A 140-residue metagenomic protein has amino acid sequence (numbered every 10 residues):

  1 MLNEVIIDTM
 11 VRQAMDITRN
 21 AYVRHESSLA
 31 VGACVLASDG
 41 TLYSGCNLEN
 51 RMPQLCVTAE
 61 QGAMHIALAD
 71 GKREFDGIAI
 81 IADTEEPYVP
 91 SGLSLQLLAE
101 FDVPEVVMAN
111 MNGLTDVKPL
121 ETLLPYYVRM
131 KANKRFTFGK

Functional and structural regions predicted by a protein language model:
M1-R24, D70-K140: C-terminal binding/interaction regions
E4-I7, P53, V57: Flexible, glycine- and charge-enriched loops at secondary-structure boundaries
H25-S27, L55: Short, surface-exposed helix-loop/turn micro-motifs enriched in polar/charged residues
S27-A37: Short beta-strand scaffold segments in enzyme catalytic cores
T41-L42: Hydrophobic "anchor" residues
C46-N47, Q54-Q61, H65, T84-E100: Local cysteine-cluster metal-coordination motifs and their immediate loop/turn environment, predominantly Fe-S cluster
N47-L48, L120: Residue-level structural signal for beta-strand termini and adjacent loop
R51-Q54, P125-Y126: A short local loop/turn or secondary-structure capping micro-motif enriched for an aromatic residue
